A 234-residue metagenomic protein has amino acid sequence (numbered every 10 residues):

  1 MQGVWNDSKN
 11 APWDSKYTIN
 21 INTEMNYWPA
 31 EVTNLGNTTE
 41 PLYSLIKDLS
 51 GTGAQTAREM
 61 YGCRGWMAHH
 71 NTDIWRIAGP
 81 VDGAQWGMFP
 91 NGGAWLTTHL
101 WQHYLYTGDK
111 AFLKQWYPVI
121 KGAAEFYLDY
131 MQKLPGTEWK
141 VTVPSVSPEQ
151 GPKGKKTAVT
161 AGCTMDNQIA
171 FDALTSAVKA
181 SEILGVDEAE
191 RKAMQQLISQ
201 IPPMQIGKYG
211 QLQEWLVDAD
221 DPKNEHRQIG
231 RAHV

Functional and structural regions predicted by a protein language model:
M1-E24, E59: Short, structured secondary-structure elements that scaffold catalytic or ligand/cofactor-binding regions
M1-N6, N10, W101, G108 (+3 more regions): An acidic- and aromatic-residue-enriched active-site/binding cleft used to recognize and process polar
M1-W5, I46, R58-C63, P135 (+2 more regions): Short, solvent-exposed turn/loop segments enriched in Gly/Ser/Thr/Pro and often Arg
Q2-V4, Q115, Q132-V143, V186-K192: Short, glycine/acidic-rich hinge or "gate" loops at secondary-structure transitions that mediate conformational
G3-D14, A68-M88, S145-C163: Acidic/His metal-coordination segments adjacent to aromatic residues that form catalytic metal sites in metalloenzymes
I19-E59, M67, W75, Q85 (+4 more regions): Active-site core of glycosidic bond-cleaving carbohydrate-active enzymes
G122, F126-A180: Acidic/histidine-rich catalytic neighborhood
